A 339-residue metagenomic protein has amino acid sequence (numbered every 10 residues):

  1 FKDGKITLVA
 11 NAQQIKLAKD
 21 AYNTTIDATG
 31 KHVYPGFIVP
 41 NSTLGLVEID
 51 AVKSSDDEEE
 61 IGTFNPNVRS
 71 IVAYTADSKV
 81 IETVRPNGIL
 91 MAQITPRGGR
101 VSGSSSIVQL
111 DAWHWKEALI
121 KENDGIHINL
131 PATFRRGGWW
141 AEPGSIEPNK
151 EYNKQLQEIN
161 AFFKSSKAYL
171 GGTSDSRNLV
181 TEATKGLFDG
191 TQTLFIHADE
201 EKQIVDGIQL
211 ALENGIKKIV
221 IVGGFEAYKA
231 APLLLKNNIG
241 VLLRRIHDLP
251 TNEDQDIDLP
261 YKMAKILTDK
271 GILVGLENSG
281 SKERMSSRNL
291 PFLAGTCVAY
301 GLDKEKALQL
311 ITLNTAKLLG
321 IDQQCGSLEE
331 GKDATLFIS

Functional and structural regions predicted by a protein language model:
F1-Y34: Histidine-rich, glycine-flanked metal-binding segment
A18, G36-F37, L119, A230-P232 (+1 more regions): Short, charged, surface-exposed secondary-structure boundary motifs
A28-N87, A92-T95: Metal-associated gating/positioning segment near the N- to mid-region
D50, S55-I61, N67, T193 (+3 more regions): His/Asp/Glu-enriched, well-ordered alpha-helical/loop segment that forms or immediately abuts the divalent-metal
N87-K218: Polyanionic/metal-chelating signatures
F195-D199, K218-E226, I246, P250-T251: Catalytic beta/alpha-barrel core
A211-K218, L235-L242, G271-L273: Glycine-enriched alpha-helix->loop->beta-strand junction motifs that scaffold or abut catalytic
E226-K236: Active-site-adjacent beta->alpha loops and helix N-cap segments on the catalytic face of soluble alpha/beta enzymes
